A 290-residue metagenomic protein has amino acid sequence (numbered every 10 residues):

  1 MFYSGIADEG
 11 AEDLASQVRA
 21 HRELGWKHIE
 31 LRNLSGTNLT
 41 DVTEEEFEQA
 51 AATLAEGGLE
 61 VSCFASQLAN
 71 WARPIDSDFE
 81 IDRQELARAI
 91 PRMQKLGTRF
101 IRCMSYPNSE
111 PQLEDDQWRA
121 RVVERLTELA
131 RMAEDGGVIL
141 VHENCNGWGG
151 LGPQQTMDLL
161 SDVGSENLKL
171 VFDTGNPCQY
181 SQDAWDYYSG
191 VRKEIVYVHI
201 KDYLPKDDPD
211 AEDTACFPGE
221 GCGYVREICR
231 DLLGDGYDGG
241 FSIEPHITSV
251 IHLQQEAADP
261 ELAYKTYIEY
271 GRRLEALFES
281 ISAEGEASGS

Functional and structural regions predicted by a protein language model:
M1-A7, A11-G25, P153-F172, C178-S290: Histidine-acidic metal/acid-base catalytic patches
E9, N33-S35, Q67-N70, S105-S109 (+4 more regions): Active-site-proximal loop/turn and secondary-structure-junction residues that shape catalytic pockets, frequently
E12-R19, E56, A72-L170, E261-T266 (+1 more regions): Active-site acidic/histidine proton-transfer and metal-coordination neighborhood in alpha/beta enzyme cores
V18-L24, V42-C63, R88-G97, T127-D135 (+3 more regions): Acidic (Asp/Glu)-rich catalytic clusters
A20, L24-T43, A65-N70: N-terminal substrate-binding region of glycoside hydrolase catalytic domains
E30, C63-A65, R102, V141 (+2 more regions): Conserved beta-strand positions in the central sheet of alpha/beta enzyme cores
L31-A51, Y106-P111: Glycine-rich, proline-tolerant flexible connector loops at the mouths of alpha/beta enzymes
S35-N38, N70-I75, S109-E114, Q179-Y180 (+2 more regions): A short acidic, helix-capping loop that chelates divalent metal ions and anchors anionic groups
